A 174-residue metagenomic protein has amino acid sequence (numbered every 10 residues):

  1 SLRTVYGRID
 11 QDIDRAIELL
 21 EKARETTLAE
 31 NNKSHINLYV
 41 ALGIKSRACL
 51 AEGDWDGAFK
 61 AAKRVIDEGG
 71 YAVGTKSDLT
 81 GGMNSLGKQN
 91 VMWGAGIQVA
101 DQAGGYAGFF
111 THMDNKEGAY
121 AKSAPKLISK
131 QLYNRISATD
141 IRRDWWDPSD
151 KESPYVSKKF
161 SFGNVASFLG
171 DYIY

Functional and structural regions predicted by a protein language model:
S1-Y174: Structured, solvent-exposed acidic/aromatic patches
